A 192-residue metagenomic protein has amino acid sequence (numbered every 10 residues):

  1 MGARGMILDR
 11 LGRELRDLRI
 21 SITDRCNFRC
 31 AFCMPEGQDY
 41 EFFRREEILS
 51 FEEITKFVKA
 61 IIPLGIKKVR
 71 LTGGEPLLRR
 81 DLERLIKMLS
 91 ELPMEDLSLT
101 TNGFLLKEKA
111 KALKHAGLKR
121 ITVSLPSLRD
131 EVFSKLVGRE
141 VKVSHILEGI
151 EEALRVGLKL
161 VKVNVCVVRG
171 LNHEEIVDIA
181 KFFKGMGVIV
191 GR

Functional and structural regions predicted by a protein language model:
G2-D17, V177-K181, G185-G187, G191-R192: Auxiliary Fe-S-binding modules of radical SAM enzymes
A3, I7-R10, L18, Y40-E41 (+4 more regions): Short, functionally important structural connectors and interaction interfaces within domains
D9, D17, D24, D39 (+4 more regions): Acidic-enriched, low-complexity/disordered segments with a strong bias for Aspartate over Glutamate
R10-L49: Canonical Radical SAM [4Fe-4S] cluster-binding loop centered on the CxxxCxxC motif and its immediate flanking residues
F28, F32, F42-F43, F51 (+4 more regions): Phenylalanine-focused residue identity feature
I48-R70, L78-H173, G191: Radical SAM/AdoMet-radical enzyme domain recognition
E75: Conserved G/P- and acidic residue-centered "switch" motifs that form tight phosphate/ATP-binding loops in soluble
